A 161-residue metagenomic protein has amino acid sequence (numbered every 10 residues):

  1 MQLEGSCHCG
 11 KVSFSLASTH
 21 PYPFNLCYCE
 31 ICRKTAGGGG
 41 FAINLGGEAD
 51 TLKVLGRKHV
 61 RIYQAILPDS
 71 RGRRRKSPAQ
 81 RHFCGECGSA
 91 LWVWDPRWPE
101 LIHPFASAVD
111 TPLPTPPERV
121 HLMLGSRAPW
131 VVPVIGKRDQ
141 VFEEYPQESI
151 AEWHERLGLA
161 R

Functional and structural regions predicted by a protein language model:
M1-E4, K11-R161: A short Gly-Trp-Pro
